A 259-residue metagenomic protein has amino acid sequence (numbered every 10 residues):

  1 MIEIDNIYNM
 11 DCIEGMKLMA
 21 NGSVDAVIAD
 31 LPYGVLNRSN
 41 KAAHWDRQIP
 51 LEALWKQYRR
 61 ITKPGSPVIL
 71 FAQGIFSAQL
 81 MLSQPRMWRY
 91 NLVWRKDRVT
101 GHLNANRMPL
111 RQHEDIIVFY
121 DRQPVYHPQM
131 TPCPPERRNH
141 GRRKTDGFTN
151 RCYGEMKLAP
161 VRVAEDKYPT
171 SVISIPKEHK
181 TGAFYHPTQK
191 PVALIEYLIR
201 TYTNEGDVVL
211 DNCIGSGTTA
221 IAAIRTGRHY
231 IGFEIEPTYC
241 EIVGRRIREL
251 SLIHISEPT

Functional and structural regions predicted by a protein language model:
M1-I242: Core catalytic lobe of class I
I2, G244-L252: Short, conserved SAM-binding/catalytic segment of Class I S-adenosyl-L-methionine-dependent methyltransferases
S251-T259: Residue-level detector of conserved catalytic or cofactor/ligand-binding positions in enzyme active sites
